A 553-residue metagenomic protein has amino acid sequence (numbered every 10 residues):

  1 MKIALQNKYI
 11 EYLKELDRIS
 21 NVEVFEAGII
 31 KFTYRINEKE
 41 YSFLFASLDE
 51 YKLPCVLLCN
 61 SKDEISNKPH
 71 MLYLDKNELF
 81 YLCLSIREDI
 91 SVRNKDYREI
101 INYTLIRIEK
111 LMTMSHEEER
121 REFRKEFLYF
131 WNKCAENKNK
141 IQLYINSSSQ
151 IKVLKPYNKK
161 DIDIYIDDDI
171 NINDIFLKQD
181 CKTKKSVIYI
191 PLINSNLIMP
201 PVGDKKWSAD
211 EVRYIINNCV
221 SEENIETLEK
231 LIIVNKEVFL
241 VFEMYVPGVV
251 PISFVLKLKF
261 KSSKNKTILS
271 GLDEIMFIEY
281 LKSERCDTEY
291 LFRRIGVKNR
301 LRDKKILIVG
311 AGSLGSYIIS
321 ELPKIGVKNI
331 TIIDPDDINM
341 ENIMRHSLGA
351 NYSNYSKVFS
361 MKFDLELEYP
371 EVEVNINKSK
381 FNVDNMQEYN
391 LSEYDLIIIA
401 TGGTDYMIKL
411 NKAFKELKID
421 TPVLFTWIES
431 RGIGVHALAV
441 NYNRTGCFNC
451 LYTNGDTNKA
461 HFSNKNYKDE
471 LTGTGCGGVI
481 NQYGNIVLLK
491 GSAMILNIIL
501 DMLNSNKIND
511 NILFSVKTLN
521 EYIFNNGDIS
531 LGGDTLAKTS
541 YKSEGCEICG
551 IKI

Functional and structural regions predicted by a protein language model:
N21-I86: Compact alpha/beta protein-protein interaction domains typified by the UBC
E64-K125: Glycine-centered motif in EGF-like
N132-K264, S392-L396, A400-I553: Glycine-rich phosphate/adenylate-binding loop
V250-I306: N-terminal charged helix/coil linker that caps or initiates catalytic domains
R294-D337: Glycine-rich adenosine-cofactor-binding loop
P335-E371: Glycine-rich phosphate-binding loop and adjoining beta1-alpha1-beta2 segment of Rossmann-like nucleotide-binding folds
E373-S379: Conserved SAM-binding strand-loop segment of SAM-dependent methyltransferases
D384-E393: Short amphipathic alpha-helix with an adjacent loop that forms part of the alpha/beta core around
